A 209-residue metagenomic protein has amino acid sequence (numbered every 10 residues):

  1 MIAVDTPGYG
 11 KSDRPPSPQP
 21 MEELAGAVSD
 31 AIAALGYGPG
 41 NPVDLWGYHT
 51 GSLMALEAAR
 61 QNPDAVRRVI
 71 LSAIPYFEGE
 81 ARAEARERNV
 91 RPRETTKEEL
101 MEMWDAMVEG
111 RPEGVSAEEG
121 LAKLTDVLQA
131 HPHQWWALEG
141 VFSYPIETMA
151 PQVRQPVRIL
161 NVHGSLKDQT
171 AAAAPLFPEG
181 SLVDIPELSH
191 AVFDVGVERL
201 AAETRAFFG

Functional and structural regions predicted by a protein language model:
I2-W46, A202: Active-site loop/oxyanion-hole signature of alpha/beta-hydrolase fold enzymes
T6-G10, Y76, S189-V192: Alpha/beta-hydrolase active-site loop signature
S12-P18, E80-R82, T170-A171: Conserved catalytic-core motifs of eukaryotic protein kinase domains, centered on the activation segment
P39-E80: Conserved hydrolase catalytic core segment
L71-L124, Q129-E139: Helix-rich cap/lid subdomain of alpha/beta-hydrolase
P132-M149, H163-S165: Active-site nucleophile elbow and catalytic-triad environment of alpha/beta-hydrolase enzymes
V157-D194: Conserved loop-alpha-helix segment in the C-terminal half of the alpha/beta-hydrolase fold that carries the catalytic
F193-A206: Post-His helix in hydrolase/transferase enzymes
